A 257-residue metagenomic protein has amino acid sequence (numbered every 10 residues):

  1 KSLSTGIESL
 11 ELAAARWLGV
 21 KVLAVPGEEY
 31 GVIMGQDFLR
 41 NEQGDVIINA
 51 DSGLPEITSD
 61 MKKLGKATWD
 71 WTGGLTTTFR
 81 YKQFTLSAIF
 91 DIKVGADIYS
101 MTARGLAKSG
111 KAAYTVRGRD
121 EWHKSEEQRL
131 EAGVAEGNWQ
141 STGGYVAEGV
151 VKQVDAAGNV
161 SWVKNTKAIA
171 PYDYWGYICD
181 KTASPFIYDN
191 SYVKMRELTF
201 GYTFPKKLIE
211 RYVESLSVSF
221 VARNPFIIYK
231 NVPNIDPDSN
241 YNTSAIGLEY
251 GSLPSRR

Functional and structural regions predicted by a protein language model:
K1-A67, I98, A103-K167: Conserved small-residue
K1-S2, R80-K82: Extracytoplasmic assembly/pore-lining segments of large envelope/extracellular complexes
K1-T5, Q43-D45, G143-G144, E148-R257: Membrane-interface anchoring segments and C-terminal beta-barrel signals
G53, D91-K93, P225-I227: Short, glycine-/Ser/Thr-/acidic-enriched flexible segments
W71-T77, F84, M195-F200, R257: Hydrophobic, lipid-facing positions within transmembrane beta-strands of outer-membrane proteins
T76-T78, T85-S87, S215-S219: Residue-level detector of the transmembrane beta-barrel scaffold of outer-membrane proteins
Q83-A88, K207-L208: Repeated loop/turn-to-beta-strand initiation elements of outer-membrane beta-barrel proteins
L86-I92, I98: Flexible, acidic glycine-rich loops studded with aromatic residues
